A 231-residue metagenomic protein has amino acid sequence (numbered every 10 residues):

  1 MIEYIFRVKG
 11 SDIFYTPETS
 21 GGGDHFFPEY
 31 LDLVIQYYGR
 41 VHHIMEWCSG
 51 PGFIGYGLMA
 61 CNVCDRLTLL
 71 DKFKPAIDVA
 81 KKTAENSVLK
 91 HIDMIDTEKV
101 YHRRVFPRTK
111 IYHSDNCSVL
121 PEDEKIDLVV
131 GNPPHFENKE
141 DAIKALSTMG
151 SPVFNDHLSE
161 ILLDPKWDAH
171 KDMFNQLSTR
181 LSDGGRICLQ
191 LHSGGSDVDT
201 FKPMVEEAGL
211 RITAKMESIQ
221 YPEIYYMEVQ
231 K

Functional and structural regions predicted by a protein language model:
I2-Y37: Class I SAM-dependent transferase core
F26-E122, V130-K139: Conserved SAM/SAH cofactor-binding pocket of Class I
C61, N86, A145-M149, V205-E206: Glycine-rich, phosphate-binding/catalytic loops in enzymes
K81-K82, D141-K144, F174, T200-P203: Short amphipathic alpha-helical segments
P133-A169: Mobile active-site "lid"/loop adjacent to the S-adenosyl-L-methionine
P165-I224: Conserved Class I SAM-dependent methyltransferase catalytic core
M227-K231: C-terminal lobe and adjacent flexible extensions of AdoMet/dcAdoMet transferase-like proteins
